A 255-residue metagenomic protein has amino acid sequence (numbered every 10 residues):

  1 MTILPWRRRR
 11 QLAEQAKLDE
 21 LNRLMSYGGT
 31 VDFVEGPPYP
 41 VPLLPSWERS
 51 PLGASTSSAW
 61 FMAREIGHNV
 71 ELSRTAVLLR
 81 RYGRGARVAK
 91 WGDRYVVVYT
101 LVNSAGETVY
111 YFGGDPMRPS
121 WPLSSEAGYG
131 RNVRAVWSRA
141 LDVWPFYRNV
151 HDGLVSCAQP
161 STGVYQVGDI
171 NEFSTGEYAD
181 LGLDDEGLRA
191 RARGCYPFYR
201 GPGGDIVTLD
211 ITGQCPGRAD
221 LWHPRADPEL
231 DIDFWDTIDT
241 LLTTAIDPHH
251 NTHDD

Functional and structural regions predicted by a protein language model:
W6-D205: A surface-exposed partner-binding patch
Y199-D254: A recognition module on extended beta-rich or small alphabeta surfaces enriched in W/G with H and D/E
